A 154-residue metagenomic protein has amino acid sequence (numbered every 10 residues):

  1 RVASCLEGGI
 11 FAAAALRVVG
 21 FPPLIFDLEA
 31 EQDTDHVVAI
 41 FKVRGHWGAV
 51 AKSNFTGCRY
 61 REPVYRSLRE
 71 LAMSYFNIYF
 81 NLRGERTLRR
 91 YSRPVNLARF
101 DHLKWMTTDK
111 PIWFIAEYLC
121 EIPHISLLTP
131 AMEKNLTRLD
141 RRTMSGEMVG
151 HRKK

Functional and structural regions predicted by a protein language model:
R1-K154: A structural boundary/capping signal
